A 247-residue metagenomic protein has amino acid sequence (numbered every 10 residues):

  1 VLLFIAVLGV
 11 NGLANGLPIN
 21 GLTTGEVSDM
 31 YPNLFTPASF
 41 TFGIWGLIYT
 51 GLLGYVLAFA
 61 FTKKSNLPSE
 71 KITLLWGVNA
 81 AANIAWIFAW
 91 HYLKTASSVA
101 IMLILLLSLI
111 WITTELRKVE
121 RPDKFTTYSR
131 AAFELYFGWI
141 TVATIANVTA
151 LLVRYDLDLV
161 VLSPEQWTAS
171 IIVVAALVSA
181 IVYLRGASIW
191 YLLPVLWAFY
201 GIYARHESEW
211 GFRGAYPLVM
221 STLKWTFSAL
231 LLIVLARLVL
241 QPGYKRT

Functional and structural regions predicted by a protein language model:
V1-L8, G77-A81: Alpha-helical transmembrane segments
F4-G21: Alpha-helical transmembrane segments of multi-pass membrane proteins
D29-I44, T127-E134, L157-W167: Short aromatic-rich membrane-water interface segments that cap or initiate transmembrane helices in multi-pass membrane
T36-T41, V160-L177, A204-L232: Membrane-interface transmembrane-helix boundary segments in multi-pass integral membrane proteins
T50-T73, G77-V99, L103-T126: Internal transmembrane alpha-helix with an interfacial aromatic "cap," most often the third helix
A85-A100, Y155-L162, Y183-G186, R213: Membrane-interface helix caps and helix-loop-helix hairpins in membrane proteins
L109-K118, A143-R154, S170-G186: Alpha-helical transmembrane segments in multipass membrane proteins, preferentially the mid-helix core
W190-I202: Central hydrophobic cores of alpha-helical transmembrane segments in multi-pass integral membrane proteins
